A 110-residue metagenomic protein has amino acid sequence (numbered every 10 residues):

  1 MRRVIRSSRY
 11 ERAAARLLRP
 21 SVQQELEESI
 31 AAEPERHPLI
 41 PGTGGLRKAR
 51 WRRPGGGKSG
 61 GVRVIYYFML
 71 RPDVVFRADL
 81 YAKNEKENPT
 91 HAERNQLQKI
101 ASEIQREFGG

Functional and structural regions predicted by a protein language model:
M1-V22, R106: Arg/Lys-rich, positively charged N-terminal/basic patches that mediate binding to nucleic acids
R6, V22, L26, K58-G61 (+2 more regions): Amphipathic alpha-helical interface surfaces
R9, E25, A32, G45 (+2 more regions): Sequence/structural signature of beta-propeller domains
A13, L17, E33, N84-E87: Alpha-helix C-capping/helix-to-loop hinge sites
L18-P38: Compact soluble domain cores
R36-L80, E85: Basic/aromatic recognition patch in beta-strand/loop cores that engages polyanionic ligands
F68-G110: Enriched for short, Lys/Arg-rich terminal
